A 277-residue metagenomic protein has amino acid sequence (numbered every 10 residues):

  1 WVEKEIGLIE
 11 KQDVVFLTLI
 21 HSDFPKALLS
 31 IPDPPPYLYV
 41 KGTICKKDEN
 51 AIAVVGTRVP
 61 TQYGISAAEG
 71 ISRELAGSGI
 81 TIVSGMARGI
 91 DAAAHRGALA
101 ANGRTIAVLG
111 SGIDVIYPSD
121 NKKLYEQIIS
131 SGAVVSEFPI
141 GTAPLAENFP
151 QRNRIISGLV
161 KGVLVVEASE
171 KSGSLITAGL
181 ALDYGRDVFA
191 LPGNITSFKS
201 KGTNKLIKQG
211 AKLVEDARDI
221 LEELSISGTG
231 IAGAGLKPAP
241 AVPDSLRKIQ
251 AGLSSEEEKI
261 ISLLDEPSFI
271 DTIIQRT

Functional and structural regions predicted by a protein language model:
W1-E5: Helix-hairpin-helix
G7-Q12, F16-T277: Glycine-biased, small-residue-rich flexible motifs in mid-sequence functional cores and linkers
